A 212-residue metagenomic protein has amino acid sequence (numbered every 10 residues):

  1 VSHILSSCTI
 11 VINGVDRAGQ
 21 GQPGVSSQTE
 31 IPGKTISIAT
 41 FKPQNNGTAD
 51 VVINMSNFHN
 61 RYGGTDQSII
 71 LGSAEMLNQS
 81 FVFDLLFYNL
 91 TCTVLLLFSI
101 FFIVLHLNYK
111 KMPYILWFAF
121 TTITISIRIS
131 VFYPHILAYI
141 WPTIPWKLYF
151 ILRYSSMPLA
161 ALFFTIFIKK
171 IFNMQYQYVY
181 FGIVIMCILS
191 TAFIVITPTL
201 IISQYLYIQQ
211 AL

Functional and structural regions predicted by a protein language model:
V1-N13, V51-I53: Aromatic-lined ligand-binding clefts that engage carbohydrates, nucleic acids, or primary amines
C8, G19, T48, N60-Y62 (+2 more regions): Intrinsically disordered, low-complexity acidic/polar segments
N13, G63-G64, H135-I136: Short, solvent-exposed loop/turn and secondary-structure capping segments
N13-V15, S155: Residue-level recognition of short loop/turn positions
V15-I36: Solvent-exposed beta-strand/loop surfaces of large extracellular or lumenal domains
I31-N89, T93: An acidic-aromatic loop/edge-strand motif
N89-L212: Juxtamembrane segments at transmembrane-helix boundaries in multi-pass signal-transduction membrane proteins
